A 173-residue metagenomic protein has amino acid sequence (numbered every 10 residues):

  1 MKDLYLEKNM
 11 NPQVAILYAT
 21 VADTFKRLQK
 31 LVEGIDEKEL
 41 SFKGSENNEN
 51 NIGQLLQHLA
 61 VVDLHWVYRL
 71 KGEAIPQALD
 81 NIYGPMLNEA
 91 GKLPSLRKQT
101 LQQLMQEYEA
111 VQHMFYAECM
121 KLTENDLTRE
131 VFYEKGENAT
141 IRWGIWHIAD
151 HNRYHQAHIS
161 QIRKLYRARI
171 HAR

Functional and structural regions predicted by a protein language model:
M1-N9, Q102-Q106: Long, acidic, intrinsically disordered low-complexity segments
K2-E7, Y18-A22, K26-Q29, E39-N88 (+1 more regions): Short, contiguous alpha-helical
Q13-L17: Short Lys/Arg-rich basic patches
V21, F25-L28, V32, Y108 (+1 more regions): Hydrophobic alpha-helical core bundles mediating ligand binding, dimerization, or RNAP-core interactions
G34, H58-V61, A110, K121: Residues within well-ordered alpha-helical secondary structure of globular protein domains
E89-T128, W143-I148: Acidic/histidine-rich alpha-helical segments that form the ligand environment of transition-metal centers
